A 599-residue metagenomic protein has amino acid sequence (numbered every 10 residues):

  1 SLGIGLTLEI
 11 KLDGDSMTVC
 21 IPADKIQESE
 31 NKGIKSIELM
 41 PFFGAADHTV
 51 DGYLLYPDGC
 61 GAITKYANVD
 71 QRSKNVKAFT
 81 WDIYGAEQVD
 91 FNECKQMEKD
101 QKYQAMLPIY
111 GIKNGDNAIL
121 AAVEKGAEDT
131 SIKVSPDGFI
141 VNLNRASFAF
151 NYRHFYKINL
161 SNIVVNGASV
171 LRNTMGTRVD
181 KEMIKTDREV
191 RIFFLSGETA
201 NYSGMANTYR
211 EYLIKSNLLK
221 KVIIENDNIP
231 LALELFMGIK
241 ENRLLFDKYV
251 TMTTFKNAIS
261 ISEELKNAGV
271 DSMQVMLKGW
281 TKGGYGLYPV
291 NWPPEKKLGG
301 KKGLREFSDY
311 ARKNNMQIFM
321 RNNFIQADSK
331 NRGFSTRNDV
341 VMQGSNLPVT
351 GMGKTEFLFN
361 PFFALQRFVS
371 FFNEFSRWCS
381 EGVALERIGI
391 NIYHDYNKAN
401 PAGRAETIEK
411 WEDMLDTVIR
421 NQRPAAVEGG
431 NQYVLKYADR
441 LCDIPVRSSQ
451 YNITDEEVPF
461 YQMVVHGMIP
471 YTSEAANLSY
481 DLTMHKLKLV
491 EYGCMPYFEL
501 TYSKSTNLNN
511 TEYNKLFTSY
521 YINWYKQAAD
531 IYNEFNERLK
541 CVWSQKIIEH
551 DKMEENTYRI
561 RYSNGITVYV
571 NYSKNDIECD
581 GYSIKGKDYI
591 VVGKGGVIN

Functional and structural regions predicted by a protein language model:
S1-T251, I259-M273: Carbohydrate-recognition beta-sandwich/jelly-roll modules in extracellular/periplasmic carbohydrate-active proteins
L12, A23-K25, P41-F43, G279-T281 (+3 more regions): A mature extracytoplasmic/lumenal domain signature
I21, L265, A311, L489 (+1 more regions): Conserved, mostly hydrophobic/aromatic
E28-E30, A46, G284, S329 (+1 more regions): Intrinsically disordered, low-complexity acidic/polar segments
L39, V275-K278, M320, A384-R387 (+1 more regions): Conserved beta-strand positions
Q104, I112-I158, E182, A327 (+2 more regions): Active-site-proximal substrate-binding groove within the catalytic cores of carbohydrate-active enzymes
I224-R367, I390-H394: Aromatic-lined carbohydrate-binding/catalytic grooves of carbohydrate-active enzymes
V270, C379-G382: A structural motif
